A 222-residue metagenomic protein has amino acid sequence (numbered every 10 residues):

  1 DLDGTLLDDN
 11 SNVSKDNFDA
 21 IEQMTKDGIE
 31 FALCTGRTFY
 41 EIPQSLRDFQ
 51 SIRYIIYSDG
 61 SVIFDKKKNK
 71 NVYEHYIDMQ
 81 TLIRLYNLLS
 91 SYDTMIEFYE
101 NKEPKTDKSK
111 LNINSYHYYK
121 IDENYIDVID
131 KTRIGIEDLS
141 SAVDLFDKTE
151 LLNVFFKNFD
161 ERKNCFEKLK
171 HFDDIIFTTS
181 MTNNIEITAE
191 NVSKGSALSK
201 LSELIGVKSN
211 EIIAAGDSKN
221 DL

Functional and structural regions predicted by a protein language model:
D1-S11, L85: Asp-based phosphoryl-transfer active-site loop
G4, I21-M24, F31, L198 (+1 more regions): Hydrophobic packing within well-folded, soluble alpha/beta domains
N10, C34, E74, I187-E190: Glycine- and other small-residue-rich loops at beta-strand/loop junctions that grip anionic moieties
S11, G36-F39, G60, F159 (+2 more regions): Alpha-helix N-cap/helix-start capping motif
K15-K120: Active-site phosphate-binding/coordination module
L88, Y92-T94, Y99-A215, K219-N220: Conserved acidic, metal-coordinating active-site core of Asp-based, Mg2+-dependent phosphoryl-transfer enzymes
